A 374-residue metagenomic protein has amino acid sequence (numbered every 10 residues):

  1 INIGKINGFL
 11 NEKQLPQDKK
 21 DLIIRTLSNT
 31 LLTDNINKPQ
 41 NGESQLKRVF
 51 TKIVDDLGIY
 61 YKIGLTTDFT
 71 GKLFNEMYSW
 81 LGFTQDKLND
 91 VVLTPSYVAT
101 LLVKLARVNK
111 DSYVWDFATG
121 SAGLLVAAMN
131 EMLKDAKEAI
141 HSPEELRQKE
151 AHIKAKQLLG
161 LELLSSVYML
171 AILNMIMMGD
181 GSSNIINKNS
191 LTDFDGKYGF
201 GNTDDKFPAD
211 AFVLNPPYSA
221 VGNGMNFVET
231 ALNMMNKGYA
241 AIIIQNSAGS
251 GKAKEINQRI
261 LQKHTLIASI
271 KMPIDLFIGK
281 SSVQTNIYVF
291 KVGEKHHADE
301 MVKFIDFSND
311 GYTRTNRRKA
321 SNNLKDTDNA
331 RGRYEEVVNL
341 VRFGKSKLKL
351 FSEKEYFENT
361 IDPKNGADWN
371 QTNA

Functional and structural regions predicted by a protein language model:
I1-G82: Long recognition/docking surfaces used for binding and targeting
N2-L10, D116-F117, E300-F304: Short alpha-helical "patches" and their helix-cap loops
G4, L15-P16, P95, S142 (+2 more regions): Generic structural signal for alpha-helix starts
K38-N41, G58-L65, D86-D90, N109 (+3 more regions): Conserved aromatic-histidine-acidic binding/catalytic patches
K47, T51, T67, G71 (+6 more regions): Non-catalytic, well-ordered alpha-helical scaffold segments
G64-L93, Y97-R107: S-adenosyl-L-methionine
N89-L214, V221, K237, N246-S247: Conserved S-adenosyl-L-methionine
G199-F200, D204-A374: A conserved structural/catalytic subdomain of Rossmann-like adenosyl-cofactor enzymes
